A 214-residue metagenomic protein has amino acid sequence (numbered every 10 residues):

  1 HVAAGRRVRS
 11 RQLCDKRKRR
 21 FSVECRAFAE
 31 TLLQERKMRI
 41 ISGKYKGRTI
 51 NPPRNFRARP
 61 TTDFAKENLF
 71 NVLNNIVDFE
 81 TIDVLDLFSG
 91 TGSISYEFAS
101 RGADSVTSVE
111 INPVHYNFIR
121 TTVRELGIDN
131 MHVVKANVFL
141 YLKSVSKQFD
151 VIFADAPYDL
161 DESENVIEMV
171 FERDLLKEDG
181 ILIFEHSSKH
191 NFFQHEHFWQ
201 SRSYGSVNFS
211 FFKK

Functional and structural regions predicted by a protein language model:
G5-V8: Residue-identity detector for glycine
S10-R11, S22: Mature extracytoplasmic/luminal segments of secretory-pathway proteins
R17-R20, E24-K214: Class I S-adenosyl-L-methionine-dependent methyltransferase catalytic core
